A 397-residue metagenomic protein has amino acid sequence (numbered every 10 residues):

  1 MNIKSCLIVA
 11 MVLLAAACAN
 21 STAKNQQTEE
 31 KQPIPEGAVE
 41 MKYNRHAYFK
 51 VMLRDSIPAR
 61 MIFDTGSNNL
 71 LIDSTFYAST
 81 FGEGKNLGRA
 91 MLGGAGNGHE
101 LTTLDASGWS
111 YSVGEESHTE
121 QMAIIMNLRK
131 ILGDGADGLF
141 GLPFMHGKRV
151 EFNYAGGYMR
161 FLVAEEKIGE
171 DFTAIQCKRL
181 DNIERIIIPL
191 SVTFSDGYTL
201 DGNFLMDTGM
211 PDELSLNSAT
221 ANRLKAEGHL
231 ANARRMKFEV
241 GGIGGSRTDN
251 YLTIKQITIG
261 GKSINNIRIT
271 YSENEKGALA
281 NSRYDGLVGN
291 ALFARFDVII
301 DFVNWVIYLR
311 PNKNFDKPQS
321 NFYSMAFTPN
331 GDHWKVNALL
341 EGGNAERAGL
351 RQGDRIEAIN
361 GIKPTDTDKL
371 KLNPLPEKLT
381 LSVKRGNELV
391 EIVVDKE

Functional and structural regions predicted by a protein language model:
M1-L7: Bacterial N-terminal signal peptides that target proteins for export
M11-A19: Hydrophobic h-region of N-terminal signal peptides that target proteins for export in Gram-negative bacteria
C18-E397: Pepsin/retropepsin-fold aspartyl endopeptidases
